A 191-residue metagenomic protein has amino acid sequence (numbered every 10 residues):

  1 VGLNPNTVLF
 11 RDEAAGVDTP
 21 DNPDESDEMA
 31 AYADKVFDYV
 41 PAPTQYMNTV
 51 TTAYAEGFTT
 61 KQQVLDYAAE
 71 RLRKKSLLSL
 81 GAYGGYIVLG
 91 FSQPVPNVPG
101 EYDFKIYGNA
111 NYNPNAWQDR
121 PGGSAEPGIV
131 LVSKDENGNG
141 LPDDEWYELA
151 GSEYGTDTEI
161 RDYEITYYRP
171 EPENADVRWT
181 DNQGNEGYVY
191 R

Functional and structural regions predicted by a protein language model:
G2-N6: Short, exposed coil/turn segments at beta-strand boundaries within extracellular/luminal domains
V8-G128, E145-R191: A domain-level signal for the mature, folded cores of soluble proteins
S133-N139: Short loop/turn segments immediately following beta-strands, especially the blade-tip and inter-blade linker loops
